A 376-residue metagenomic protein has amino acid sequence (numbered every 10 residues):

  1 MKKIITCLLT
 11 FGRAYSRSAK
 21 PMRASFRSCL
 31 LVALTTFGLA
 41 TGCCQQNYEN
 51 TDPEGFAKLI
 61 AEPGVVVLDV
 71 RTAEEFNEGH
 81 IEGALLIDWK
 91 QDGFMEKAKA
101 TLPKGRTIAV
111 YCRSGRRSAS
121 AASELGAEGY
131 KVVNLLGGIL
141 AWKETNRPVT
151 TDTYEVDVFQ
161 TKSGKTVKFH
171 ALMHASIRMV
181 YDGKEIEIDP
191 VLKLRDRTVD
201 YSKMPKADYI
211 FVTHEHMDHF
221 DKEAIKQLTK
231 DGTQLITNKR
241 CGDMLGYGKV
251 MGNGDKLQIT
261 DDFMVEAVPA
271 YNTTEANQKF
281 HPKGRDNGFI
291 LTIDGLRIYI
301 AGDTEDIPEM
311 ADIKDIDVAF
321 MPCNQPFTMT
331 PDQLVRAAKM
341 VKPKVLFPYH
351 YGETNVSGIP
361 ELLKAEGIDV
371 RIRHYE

Functional and structural regions predicted by a protein language model:
I4-I5, C43-V65, E74-T107, R116-E155 (+1 more regions): Rhodanese-like catalytic fold shared by cysteine-dependent sulfurtransferases and DSP/PTP-type phosphatases
C29-A40: Bacterial N-terminal signal peptides
T72, T273-M340: Active-site-proximal loop/helix segments of hydrolase catalytic cores
T153-T166, L172, T237-L296, I372-E376: Metallo-beta-lactamase
D157-K162, S176-E215, K222-K226, T274-K279 (+1 more regions): Pre-active-site segment of Zn-dependent metallo-hydrolases
I188-D189, A207-D218, I236-K239, Y299-G302 (+3 more regions): Active-site neighborhood of phospho(di)ester-bond hydrolases with catalytic His/Asp-centered motifs
T198-D261, E266: Active-site HxH/HxHxD metal-binding segment of metal-dependent hydrolases
G246-I259, K283, V335, K339-E376: Binuclear metal-ion centers of metallo-dependent hydrolases, dominated by the metallo-beta-lactamase
